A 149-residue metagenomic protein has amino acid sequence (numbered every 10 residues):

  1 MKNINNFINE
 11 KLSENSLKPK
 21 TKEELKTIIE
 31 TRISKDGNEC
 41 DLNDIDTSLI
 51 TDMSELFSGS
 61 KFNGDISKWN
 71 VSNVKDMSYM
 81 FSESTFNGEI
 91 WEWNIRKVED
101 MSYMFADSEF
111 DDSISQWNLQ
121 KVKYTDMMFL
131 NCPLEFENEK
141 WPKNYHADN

Functional and structural regions predicted by a protein language model:
K2-N149: Negatively charged
